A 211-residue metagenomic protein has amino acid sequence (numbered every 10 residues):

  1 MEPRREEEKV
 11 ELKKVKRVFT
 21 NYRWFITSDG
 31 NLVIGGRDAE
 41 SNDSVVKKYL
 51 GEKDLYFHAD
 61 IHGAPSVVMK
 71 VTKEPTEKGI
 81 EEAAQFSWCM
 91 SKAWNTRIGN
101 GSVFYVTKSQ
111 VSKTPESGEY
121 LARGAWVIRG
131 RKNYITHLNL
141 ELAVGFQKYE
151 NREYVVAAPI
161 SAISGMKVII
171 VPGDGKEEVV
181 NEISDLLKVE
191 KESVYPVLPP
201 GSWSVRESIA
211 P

Functional and structural regions predicted by a protein language model:
M1-P211: Extended, highly charged segments
